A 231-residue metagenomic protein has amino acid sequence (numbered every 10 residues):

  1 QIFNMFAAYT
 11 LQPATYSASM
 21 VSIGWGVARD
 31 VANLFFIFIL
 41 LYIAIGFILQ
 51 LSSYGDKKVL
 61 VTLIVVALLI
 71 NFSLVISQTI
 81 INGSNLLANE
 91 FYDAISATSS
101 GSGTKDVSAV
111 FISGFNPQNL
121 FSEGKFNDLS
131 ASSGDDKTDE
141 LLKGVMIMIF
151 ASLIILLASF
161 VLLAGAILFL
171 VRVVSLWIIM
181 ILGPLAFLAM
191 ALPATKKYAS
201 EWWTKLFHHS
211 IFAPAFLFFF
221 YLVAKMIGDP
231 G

Functional and structural regions predicted by a protein language model:
Q1-G231: Hydrophobic alpha-helical segments involved in membrane association or supramolecular assembly
